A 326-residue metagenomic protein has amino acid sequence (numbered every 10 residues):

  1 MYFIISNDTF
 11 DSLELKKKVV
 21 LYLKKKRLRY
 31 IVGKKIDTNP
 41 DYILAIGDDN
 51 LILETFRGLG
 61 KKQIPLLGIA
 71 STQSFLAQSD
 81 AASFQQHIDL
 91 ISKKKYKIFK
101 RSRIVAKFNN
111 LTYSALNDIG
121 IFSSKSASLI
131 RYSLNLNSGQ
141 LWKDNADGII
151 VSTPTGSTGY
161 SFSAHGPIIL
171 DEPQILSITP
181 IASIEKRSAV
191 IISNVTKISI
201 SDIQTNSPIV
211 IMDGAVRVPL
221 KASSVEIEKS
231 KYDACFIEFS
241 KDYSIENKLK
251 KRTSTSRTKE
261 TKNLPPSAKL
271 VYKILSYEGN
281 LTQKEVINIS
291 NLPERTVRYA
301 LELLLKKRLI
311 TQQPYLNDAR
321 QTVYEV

Functional and structural regions predicted by a protein language model:
M1-I46, L51-K61, D80-F99, K107-Y113 (+2 more regions): ATP/NTP phosphate-donor binding region
T72-D147: Catalytic core of DAGKc-family lipid kinases
I121, S126, Q140-L141, A189-K262 (+1 more regions): ATP/nucleoside-binding phosphotransfer catalytic cores, i.e., glycine-rich phosphate-binding loops
A146-R187: Gly/Ser/Thr-rich active-site loops/lids in small-molecule metabolic enzymes that frequently grip phosphoryl groups
T258-A268, T282, Q312-V326: Short, cationic-aromatic polyanion-contact patches
N280-I289: Short acidic, hydrophobic short linear motifs in intrinsically disordered regions
L292-L303, Q312: Short amphipathic alpha-helical interaction segments
R308: Glycine-centered, phosphate/nucleic-acid-interacting loop/turn motifs that mediate DNA/RNA or nucleotide
